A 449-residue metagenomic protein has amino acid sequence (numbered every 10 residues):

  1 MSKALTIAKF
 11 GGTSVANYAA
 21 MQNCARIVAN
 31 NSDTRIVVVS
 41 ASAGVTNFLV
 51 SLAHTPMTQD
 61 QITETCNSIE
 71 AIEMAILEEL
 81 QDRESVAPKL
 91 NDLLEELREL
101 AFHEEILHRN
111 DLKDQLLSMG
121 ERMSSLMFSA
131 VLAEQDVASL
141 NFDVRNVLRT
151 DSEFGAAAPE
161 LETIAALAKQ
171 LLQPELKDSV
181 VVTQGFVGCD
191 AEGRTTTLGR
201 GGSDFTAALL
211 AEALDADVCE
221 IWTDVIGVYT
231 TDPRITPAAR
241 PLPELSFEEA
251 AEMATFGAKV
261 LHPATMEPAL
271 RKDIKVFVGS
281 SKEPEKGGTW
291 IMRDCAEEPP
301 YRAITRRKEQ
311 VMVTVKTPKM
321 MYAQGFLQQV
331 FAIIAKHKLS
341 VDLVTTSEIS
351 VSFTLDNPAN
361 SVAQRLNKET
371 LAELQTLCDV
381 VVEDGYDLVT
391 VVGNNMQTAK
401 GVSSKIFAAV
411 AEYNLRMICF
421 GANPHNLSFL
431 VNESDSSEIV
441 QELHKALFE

Functional and structural regions predicted by a protein language model:
M1-L261, M266, V431-N432: Nucleotide/pyrophosphate-binding catalytic subdomain
A4-T6, T34-V37, M74, A138-L140 (+15 more regions): Structural motif
G12, R145, F186-V187, V225 (+6 more regions): A broadly conserved detector of short glycine/acidic/proline-rich loop/turn motifs that flank catalytic sites and bind
V39-M57, N141-F142, V278, K282-C295 (+2 more regions): Terminal amphipathic helices with adjacent charged low-complexity linkers/tails
S246-F247, A251-M292, E297-A323: A conserved active-site cap/scaffold subdomain adjacent to cofactor or substrate pockets
T289-E449: A conserved regulatory-domain signal marking ACT and ACT-like small-molecule sensing domains and adjacent regulatory
